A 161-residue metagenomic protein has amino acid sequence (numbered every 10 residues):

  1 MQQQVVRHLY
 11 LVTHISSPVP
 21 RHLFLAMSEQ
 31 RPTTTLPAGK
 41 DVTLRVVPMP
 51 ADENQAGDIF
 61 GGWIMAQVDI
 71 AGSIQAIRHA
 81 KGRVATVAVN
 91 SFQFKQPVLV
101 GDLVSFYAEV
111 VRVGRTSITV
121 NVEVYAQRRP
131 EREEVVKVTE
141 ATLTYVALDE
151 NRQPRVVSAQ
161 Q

Functional and structural regions predicted by a protein language model:
Q3-Q4: Cationic, low-complexity basic patches in intrinsically disordered or flexible, solvent-exposed regions
L9, S16-S17, L23: Short polybasic linear motifs
S28-A88, V146-Q161: Hot-dog-fold acyl-thioester-processing enzymes
E29-T34, A38-L44, L99-L103, V111-Q161: HotDog/MaoC-like acyl-thioester-processing domains
V89-S91, E140: Extracellular/lumenal ectodomain signal focusing on beta-strand-rich modules and carbohydrate-recognition contexts
